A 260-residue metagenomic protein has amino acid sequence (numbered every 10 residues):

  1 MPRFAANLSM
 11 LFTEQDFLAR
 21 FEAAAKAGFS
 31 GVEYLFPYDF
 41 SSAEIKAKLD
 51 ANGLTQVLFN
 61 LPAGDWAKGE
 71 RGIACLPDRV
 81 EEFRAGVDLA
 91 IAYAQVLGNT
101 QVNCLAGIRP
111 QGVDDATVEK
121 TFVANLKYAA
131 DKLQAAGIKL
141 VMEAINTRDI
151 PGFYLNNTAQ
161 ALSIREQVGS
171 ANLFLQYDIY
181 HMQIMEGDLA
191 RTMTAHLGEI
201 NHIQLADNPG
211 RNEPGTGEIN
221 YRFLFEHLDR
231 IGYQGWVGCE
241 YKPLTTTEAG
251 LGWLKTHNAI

Functional and structural regions predicted by a protein language model:
M1-G28, Y38, L89-A92, G98-T100 (+2 more regions): Histidine-acidic metal/acid-base catalytic patches
N7-L8, G31-E33, L76-D78, V113-T117 (+3 more regions): Short, contiguous strand/loop micro-motifs
Q15, S30, Y34-K120, P243: Structural motif corresponding to the early beta-alpha repeats
A25, D50, Q95, A130 (+2 more regions): Anion (oxyanion) recognition and catalysis
F29, L54, I138, Y233: Short phosphate-binding/catalytic loops that engage adenosine nucleotides
Q56-L58, M142, Y177, C239: Hydrophobic residues in well-ordered beta-strands that form the structural core
G64, T147, M182: Active-site loop signature of alpha/beta-hydrolase-fold enzymes
I73-F174: Active-site acidic/histidine proton-transfer and metal-coordination neighborhood in alpha/beta enzyme cores
